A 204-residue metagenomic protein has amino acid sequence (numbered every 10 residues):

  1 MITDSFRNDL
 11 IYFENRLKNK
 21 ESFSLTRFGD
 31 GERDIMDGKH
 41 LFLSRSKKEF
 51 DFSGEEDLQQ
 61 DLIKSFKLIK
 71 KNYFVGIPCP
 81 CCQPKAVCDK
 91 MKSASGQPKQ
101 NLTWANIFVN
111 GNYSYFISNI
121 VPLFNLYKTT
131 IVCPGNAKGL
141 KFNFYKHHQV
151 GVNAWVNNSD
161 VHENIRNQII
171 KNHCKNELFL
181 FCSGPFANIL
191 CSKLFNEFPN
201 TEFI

Functional and structural regions predicted by a protein language model:
M1-F142: Electropositive, gly/pro-rich neighborhoods at or near active sites that engage anionic ligands
K146-I204: Accessory, usually C-terminal, subdomains that scaffold auxiliary metal cofactors
